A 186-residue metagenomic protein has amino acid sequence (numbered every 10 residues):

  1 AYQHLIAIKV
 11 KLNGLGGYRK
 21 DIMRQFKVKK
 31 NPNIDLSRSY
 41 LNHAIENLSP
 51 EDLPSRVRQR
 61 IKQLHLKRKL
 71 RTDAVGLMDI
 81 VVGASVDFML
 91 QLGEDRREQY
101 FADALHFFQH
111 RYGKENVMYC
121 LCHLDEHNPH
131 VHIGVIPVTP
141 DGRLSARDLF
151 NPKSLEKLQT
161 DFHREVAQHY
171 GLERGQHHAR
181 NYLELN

Functional and structural regions predicted by a protein language model:
A1-N186: N-terminal nicking endonuclease/strand-transfer module with a His-rich metal-binding environment and a catalytic Tyr
